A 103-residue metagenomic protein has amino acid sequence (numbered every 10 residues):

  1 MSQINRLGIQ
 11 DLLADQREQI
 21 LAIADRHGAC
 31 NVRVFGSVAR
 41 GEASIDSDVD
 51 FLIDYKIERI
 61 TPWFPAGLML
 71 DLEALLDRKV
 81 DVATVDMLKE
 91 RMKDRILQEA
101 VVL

Functional and structural regions predicted by a protein language model:
M1-N31, A39-I45, K56-L103: Catalytic core of pol beta-like nucleotidyltransferases
V34: Conserved histidines in hydrophobic membrane contexts and catalytic metal-binding motifs
S47-V49: Change "...and in nucleic-acid phosphodiester-cleaving endonucleases..." to "...and in nucleic-acid processing enzymes
L52-D54: Short hydrophobic/aromatic beta-strand micro-patches that form the beta-sheet surface supporting nucleotide- or nucleic
